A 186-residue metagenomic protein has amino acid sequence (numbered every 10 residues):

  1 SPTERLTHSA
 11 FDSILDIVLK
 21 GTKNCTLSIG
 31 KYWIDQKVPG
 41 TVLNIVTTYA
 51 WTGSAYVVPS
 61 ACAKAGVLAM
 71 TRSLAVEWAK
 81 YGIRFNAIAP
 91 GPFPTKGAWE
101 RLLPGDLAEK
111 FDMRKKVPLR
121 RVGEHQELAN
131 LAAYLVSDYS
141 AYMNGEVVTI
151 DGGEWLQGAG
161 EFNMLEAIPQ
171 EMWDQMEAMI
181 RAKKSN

Functional and structural regions predicted by a protein language model:
P2, G53-C62, S73, A98-R101: Active-site loop-to-helix junction immediately N-terminal to the catalytic Tyr of the SDR YXXXK motif in Rossmann-fold
P2-T3, T7-L15, M113: Substrate-binding pocket helix/loop in short-chain dehydrogenase/reductase
T26, A63, T71: Active-site helix of classical SDR
K31, D35, V76-K80, A141: Alpha-helical segment proximal to the catalytic Tyr-Lys
T47: Residue(s) in the substrate-gating loop at a strand-loop-helix junction that position the organic substrate next
A87, L107-Y139, M143, V148-G152 (+1 more regions): C-terminal helical subdomain
P92-V117, G158-N186: A glycine/serine/threonine-rich, flexible loop-to-helix segment that serves as the NAD(P) cofactor-binding "lid"
